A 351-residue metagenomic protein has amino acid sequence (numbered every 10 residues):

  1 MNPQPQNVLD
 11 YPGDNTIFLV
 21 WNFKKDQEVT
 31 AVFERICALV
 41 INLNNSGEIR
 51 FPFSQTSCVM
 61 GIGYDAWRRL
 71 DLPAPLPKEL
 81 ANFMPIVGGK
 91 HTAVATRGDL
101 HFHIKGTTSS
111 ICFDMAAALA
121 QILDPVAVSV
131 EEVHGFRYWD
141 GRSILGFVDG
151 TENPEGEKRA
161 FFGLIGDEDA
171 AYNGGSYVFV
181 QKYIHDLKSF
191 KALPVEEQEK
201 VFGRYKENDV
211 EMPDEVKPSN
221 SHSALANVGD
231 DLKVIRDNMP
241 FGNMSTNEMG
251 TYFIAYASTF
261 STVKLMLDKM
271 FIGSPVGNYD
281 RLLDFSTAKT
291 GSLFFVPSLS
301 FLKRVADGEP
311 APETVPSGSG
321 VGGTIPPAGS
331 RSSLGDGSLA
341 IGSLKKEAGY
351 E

Functional and structural regions predicted by a protein language model:
M1-Y350: Long, histidine/aromatic-enriched segments associated with O2/redox biology
